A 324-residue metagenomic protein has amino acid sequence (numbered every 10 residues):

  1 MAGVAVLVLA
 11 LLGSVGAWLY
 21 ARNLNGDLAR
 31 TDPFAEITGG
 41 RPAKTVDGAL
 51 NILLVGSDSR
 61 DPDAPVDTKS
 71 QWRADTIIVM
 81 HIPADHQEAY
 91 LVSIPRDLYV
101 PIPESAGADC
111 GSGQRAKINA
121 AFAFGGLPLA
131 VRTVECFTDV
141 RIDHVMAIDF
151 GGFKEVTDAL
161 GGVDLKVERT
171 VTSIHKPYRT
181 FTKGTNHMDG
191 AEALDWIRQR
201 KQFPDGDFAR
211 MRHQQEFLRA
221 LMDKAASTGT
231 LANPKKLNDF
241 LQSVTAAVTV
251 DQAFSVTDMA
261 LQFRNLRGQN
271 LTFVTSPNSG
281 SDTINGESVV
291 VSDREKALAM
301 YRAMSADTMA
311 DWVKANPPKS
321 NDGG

Functional and structural regions predicted by a protein language model:
M1-G324: Non-catalytic, solvent-exposed segments at the cell envelope interface
